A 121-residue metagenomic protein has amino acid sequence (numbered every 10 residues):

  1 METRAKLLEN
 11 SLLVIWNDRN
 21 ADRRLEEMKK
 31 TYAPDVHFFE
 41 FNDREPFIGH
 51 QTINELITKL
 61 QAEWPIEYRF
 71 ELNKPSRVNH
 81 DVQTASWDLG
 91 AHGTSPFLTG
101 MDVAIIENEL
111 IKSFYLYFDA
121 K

Functional and structural regions predicted by a protein language model:
E2-T31: Short acidic-aromatic low-complexity motifs
T3, E55-K121: A beta-strand edge to alpha-helix "cap/lid" segment located at domain peripheries
K6, L25-K74, V78-N79: A solvent-exposed, acidic/Ser-Thr-rich amphipathic alpha-helical stretch
E9-S11, N42, S86: A short, structure-level motif marking secondary-structure boundaries and short turns
S11-L12, H50, N108: Low-complexity, intrinsically disordered short peptide segments enriched in small/polar/basic residues
V14-D18, D43, M101: Short, flexible active-site loop motifs that bind/organize anionic cofactors or intermediates
